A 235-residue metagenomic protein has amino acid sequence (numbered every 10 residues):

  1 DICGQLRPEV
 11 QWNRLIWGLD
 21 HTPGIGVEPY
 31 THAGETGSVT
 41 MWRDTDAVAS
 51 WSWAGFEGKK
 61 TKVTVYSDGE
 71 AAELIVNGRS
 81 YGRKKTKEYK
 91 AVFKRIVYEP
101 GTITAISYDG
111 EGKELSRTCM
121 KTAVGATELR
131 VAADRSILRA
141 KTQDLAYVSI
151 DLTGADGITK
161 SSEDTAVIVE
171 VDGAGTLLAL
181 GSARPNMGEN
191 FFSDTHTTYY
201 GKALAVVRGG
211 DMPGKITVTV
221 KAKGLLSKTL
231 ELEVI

Functional and structural regions predicted by a protein language model:
D1-T142, A155-T159: Substrate-binding clefts and catalytic carboxylate motifs of secreted carbohydrate-active enzymes
A71-G78, D164-L178: Extended low-complexity, serine/threonine- and proline-enriched intrinsically disordered segments
G78-E88, L177-H196: Solvent-exposed beta-strand/loop surfaces of large extracellular or lumenal domains
V92-Y98, S193-D211: Short, hydrophobic beta-strand segments
E99-I103, A146, M212-I216: Exposed beta-strand face motif in extracellular beta-rich ectodomains
R117-G125, L225-I235: Short beta-strand elements
T127-R130, E170-N186: Short aromatic-acidic-glycine turn motif
